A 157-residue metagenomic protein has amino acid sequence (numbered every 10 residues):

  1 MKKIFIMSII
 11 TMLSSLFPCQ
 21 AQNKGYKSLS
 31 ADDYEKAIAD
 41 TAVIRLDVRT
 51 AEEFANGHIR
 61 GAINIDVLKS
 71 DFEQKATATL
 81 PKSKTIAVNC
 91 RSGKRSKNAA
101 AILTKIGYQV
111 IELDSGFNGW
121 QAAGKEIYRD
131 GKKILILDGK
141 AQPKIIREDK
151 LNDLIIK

Functional and structural regions predicted by a protein language model:
K2-F5, C19-V43, E52-T85, S96-K157: Rhodanese-like catalytic fold shared by cysteine-dependent sulfurtransferases and DSP/PTP-type phosphatases
M7-S15: Bacterial N-terminal signal peptides
R45-D47: Structural scaffold elements adjacent to functional motifs in cytosolic proteins
N89: Short, surface-exposed ligand- or partner-binding patches at beta-edge/loop junctions that are enriched in aromatics
